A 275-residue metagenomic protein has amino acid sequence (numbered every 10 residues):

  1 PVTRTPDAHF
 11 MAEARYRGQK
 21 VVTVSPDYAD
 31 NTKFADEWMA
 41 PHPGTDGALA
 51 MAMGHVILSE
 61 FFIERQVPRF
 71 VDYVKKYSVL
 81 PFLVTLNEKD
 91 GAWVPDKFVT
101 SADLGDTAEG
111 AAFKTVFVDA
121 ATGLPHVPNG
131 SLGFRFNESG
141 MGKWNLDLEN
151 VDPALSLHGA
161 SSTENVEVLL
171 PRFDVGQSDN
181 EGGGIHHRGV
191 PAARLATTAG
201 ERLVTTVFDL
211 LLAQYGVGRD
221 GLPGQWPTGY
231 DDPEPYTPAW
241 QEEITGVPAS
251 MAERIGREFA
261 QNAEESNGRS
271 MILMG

Functional and structural regions predicted by a protein language model:
P1-H9: Glycine/threonine-rich flexible loop motifs
A12-V21: A short helix->loop->beta-strand "cap" motif at the edges of active sites that frequently abuts
G18, D27-K33, E37-A260, E265: Long, well-ordered, tryptophan-enriched scaffold segments
T23-S25: Short beta-strand elements of ligand-binding domains
G268-S270: C-terminal capping/lid region of NAD(P)-dependent oxidoreductase domains
I272-G275: Short glycine-rich or small-residue beta-strand-to-loop segments that form or flank ligand, phosphate, metal/Fe-S
